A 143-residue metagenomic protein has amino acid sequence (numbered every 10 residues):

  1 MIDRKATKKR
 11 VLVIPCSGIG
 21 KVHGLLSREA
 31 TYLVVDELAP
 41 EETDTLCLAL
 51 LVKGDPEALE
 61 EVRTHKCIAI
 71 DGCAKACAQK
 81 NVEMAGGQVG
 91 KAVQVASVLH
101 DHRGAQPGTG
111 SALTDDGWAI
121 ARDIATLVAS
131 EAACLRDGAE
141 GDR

Functional and structural regions predicted by a protein language model:
M1-R143: Iron-sulfur-associated redox domains of electron-transfer enzymes in respiratory and anaerobic energy metabolism
